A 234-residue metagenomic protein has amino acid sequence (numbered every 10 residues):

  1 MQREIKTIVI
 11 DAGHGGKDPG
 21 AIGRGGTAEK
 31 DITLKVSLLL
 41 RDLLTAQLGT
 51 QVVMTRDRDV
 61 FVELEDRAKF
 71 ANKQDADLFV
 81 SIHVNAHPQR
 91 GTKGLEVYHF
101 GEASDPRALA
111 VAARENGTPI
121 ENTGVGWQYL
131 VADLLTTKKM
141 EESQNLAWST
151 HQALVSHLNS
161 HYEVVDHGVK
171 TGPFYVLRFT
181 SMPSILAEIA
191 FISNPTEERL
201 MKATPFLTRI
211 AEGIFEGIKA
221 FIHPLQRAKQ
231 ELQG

Functional and structural regions predicted by a protein language model:
M1-W148, E231-L232: Catalytic-core regions of hydrolytic enzymes
P88, T136-G234: Active-site-adjacent mobile loop/cap segments within catalytic or ligand-binding domains
